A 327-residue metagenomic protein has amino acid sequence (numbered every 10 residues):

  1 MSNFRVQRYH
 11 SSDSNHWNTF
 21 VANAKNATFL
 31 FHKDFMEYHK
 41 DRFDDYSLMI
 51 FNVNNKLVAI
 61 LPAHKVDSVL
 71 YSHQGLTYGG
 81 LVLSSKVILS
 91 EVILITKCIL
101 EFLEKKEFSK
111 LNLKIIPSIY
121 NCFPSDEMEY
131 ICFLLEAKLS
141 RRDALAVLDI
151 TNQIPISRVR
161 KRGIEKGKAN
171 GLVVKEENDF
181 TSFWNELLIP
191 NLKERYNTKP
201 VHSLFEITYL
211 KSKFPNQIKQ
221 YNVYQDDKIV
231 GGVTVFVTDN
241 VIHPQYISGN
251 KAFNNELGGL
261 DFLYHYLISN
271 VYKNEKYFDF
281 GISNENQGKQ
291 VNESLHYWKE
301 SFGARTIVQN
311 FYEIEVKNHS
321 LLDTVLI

Functional and structural regions predicted by a protein language model:
S2-N3, H319-I327: Membrane-proximal basic amphipathic "stem/tether" segments
F4-N54, L61-V69, P117-D143, V147-F253: A conserved beta-strand-loop-helix scaffold within acyl/acetyltransferase catalytic domains
F20, F102-K105, N270: Short alpha-helical functional segments enriched in proximate histidine and acidic residues
F43-D45, K105-F108, I218, K273-K276: Short, high-confidence coil segments that cap the C-terminus of an alpha-helix and link into the following beta-strand
I60-L61, V82-S84, I88, I93-L100 (+2 more regions): Aromatic (often tryptophan-rich) hydrophobic motifs at membrane interfaces
V69-Q74, L295: Short, flexible, mixed-charge acidic loops at enzyme active sites
Q74-Y78, R141, I307: Short, solvent-exposed loop/turn segments at the edges of secondary structure
L76-C122: A gly/proline- and charged-residue-enriched helix-loop-helix capping module
